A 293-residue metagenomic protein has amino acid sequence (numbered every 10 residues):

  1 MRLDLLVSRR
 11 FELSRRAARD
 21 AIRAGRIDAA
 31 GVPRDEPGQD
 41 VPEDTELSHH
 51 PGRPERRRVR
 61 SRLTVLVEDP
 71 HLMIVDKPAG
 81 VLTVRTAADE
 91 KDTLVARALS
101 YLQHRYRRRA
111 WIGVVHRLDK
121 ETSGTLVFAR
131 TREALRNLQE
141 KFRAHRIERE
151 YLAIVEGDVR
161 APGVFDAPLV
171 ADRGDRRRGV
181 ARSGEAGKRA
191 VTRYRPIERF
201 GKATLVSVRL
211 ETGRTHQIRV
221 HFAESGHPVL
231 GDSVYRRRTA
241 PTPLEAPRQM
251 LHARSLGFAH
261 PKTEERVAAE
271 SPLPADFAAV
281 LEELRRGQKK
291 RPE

Functional and structural regions predicted by a protein language model:
M1-D20, R58, L63, E185-K188 (+3 more regions): Pseudouridine synthases involved in rRNA/tRNA modification
M1-R176, E185, E270-G287: RNA pseudouridine synthases
E43-E46, R214, E265: Structural motif
L72, K202-L205: A generic structural signal for beta-strand entry/edge sites
K120, R160-A161, G174, E198-A203 (+3 more regions): Short, conserved beta-turn/loop elements at beta-strand boundaries and strand-helix junctions
Y194: Long C-terminal interaction/binding lobes of large macromolecular proteins
